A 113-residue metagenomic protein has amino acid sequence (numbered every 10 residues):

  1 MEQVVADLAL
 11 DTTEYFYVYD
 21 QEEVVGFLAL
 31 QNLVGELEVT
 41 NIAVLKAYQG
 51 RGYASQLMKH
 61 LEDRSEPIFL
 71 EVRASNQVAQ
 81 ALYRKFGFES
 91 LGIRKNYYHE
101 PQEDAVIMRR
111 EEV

Functional and structural regions predicted by a protein language model:
M1-A47, S55-R64, E111-V113: Acetyl-CoA-dependent GNAT
F16, F69, R73-Q77, N96-V113: C-terminal "cap" of GNAT-fold acetyltransferases
V24, S90-G92: Residue-level detector of beta-propeller blades
L37, R51, V106: Glycine-centered loop/turn positions within well-structured domains that cap or flank conserved ligand/cofactor-binding
I42-M58, R73-A81, K85-F86, S90: Conserved glycine-rich acetyl-CoA-binding loop
